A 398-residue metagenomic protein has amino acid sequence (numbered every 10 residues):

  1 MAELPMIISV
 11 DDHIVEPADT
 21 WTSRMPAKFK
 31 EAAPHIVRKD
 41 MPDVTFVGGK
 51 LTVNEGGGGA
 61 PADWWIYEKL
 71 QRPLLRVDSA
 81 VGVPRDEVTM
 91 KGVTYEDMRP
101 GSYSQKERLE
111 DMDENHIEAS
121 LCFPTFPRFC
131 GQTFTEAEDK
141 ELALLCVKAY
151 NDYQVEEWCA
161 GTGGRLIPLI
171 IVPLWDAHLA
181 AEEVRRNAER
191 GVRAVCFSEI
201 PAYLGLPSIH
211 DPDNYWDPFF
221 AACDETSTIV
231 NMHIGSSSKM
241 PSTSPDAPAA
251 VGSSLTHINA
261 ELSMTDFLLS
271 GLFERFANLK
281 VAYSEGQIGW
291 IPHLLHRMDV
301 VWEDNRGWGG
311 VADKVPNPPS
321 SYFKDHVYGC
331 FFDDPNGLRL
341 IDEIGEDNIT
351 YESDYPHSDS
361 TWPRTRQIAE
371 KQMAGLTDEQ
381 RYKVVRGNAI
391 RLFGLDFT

Functional and structural regions predicted by a protein language model:
A2-I8, P17-K91, Y95-A119, L145 (+9 more regions): Mid-to-C-terminal alpha-helical segments outside catalytic/metal-binding sites
S9-V15, V230-G235: Histidine-centered catalytic micro-motifs
V10, E16, F123, S198: Conserved residues at the C-terminal ends of beta-strands
D19-T22, T133-T135, I209, S242-P245 (+4 more regions): Short aromatic-enriched loop/helix-cap "lid" or pocket-rim segments at secondary-structure transitions that line
E87-E96, R128-L142, H178: Surface-exposed, active-site-proximal loop segments in enzymatic domains
L121-E136, G161-R165, A180: Substrate-binding cleft and catalytic face of glycoside hydrolase catalytic domains, especially the flexible beta-alpha
F123-R128, I234-K239, Y355-S358: Short glycine-enriched loops at secondary-structure junctions
L142-A143, W158-C159, G164-I167, V172-H178 (+1 more regions): Catalytic pocket-lining loop regions of alpha/beta-barrel enzymes, especially the amidohydrolase/enolase/GH5 lineages
